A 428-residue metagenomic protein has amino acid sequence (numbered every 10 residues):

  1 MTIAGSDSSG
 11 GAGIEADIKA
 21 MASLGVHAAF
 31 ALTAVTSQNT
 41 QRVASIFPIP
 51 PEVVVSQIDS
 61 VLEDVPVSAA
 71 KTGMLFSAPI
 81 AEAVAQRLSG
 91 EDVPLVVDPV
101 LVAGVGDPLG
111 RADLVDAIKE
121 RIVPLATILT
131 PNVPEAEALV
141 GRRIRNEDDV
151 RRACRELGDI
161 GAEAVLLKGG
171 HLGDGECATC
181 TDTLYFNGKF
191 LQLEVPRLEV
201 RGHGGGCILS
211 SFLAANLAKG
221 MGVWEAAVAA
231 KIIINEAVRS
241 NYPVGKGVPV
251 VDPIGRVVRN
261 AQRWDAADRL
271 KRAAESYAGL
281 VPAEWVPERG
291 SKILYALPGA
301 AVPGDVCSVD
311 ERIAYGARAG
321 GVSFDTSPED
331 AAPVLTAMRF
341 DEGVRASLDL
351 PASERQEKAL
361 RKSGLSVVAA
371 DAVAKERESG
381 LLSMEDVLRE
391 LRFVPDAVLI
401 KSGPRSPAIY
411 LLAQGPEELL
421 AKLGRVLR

Functional and structural regions predicted by a protein language model:
M1-T2, I14, I18-V105, P253-V258: Conserved N-terminal subdomain of the carbohydrate kinase-like
I3-S9, F190-H203: Short pre-catalytic strand/loop immediately N-terminal to key active-site residues, enriched for Gly-Thr
E15, A20, E137-A138, G202-V223: Short, small-residue alpha-helix embedded
L24-A29, F190-L191, N216-A230: Phosphate-handling active-site elements
P48, D64, E225-A296: Charged C-terminal helix
A112-F190: Conserved phosphate/ATP/ADP-binding segment of small-molecule kinases
N260-S363: N-terminal, charge-rich interaction modules
E354, K358-R428: C-terminal binding/interaction regions
